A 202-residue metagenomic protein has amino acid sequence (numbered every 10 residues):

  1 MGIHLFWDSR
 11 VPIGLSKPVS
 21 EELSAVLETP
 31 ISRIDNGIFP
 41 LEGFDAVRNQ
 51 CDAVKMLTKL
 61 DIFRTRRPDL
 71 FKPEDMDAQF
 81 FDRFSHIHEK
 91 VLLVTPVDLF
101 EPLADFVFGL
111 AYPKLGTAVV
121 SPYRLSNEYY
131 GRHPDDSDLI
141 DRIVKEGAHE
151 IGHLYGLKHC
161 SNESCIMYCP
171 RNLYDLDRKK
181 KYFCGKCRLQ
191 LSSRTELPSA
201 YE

Functional and structural regions predicted by a protein language model:
M1-A104: Propeptide-to-catalytic entry region of secreted or membrane-anchored zinc metalloproteases
L5, P102, H133-P134, H149 (+1 more regions): Generic, low-specificity signal for short hydrophobic/alpha-helical stretches with a mild N-terminal bias, encompassing
S16, D77, D105, G131 (+2 more regions): Sparse, context-dependent recognition of short Cys/His-centered cofactor- or disulfide-binding micro-motifs
E101, Y155-G156: Activation segment
V107-R142, L157-E202: Metalloprotease/metallohydrolase-associated module, dominated by Zn2+-dependent proteases
E146-L154: Catalytic glutamate of the conserved HExxH
